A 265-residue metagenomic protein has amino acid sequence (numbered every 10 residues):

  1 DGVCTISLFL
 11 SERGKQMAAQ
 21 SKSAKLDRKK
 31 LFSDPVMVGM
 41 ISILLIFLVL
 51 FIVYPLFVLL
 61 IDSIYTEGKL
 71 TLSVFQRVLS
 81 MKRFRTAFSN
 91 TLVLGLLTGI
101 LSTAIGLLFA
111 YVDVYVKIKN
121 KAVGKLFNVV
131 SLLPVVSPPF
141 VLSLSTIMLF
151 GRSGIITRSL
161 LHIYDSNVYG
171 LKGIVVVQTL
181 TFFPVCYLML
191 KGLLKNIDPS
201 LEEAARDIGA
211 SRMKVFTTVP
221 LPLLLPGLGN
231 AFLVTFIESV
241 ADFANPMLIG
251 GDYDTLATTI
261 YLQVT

Functional and structural regions predicted by a protein language model:
D1-I43, I118-G124: Transmembrane alpha-helical segments of polytopic membrane transport and secretion proteins
D27-R28, T71-L79: A short amphipathic helical element positioned immediately N-terminal to and/or at the very start of a transmembrane
F32-S33, R77-R83, V168-Y169, V240 (+1 more regions): Interhelical loop and adjacent transmembrane-helix boundary motif in polytopic membrane transport permeases
D34-G68, M81-K195, L223-F243: Membrane-water interface segments at the C-terminal ends of transmembrane alpha-helices in multi-pass inner-membrane
E67-L72, Y253-T255: Extracytoplasmic catalytic/substrate-binding loops of multi-pass membrane glycan-assembly enzymes
L201: Helix-turn-helix DNA-binding elements, focusing on the entry/boundary residues of the two helices that contact DNA
A205: The alpha-helix within a helix-turn-helix
I208-A210, P222: Glycine/proline-centered hinge or cleavage motifs at structural transition points of membrane proteins
